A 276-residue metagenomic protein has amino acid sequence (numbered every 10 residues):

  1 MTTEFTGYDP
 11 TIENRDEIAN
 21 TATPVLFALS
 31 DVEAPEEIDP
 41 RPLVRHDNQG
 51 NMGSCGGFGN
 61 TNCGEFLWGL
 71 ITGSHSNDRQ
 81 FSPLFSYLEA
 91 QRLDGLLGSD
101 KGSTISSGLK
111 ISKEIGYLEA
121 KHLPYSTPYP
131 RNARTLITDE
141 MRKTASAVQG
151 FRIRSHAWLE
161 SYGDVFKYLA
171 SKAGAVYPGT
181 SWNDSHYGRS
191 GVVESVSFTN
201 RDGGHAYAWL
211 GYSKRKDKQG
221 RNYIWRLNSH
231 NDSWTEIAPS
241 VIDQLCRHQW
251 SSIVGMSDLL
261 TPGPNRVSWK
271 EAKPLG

Functional and structural regions predicted by a protein language model:
M1-I38: N-terminal zymogen propeptides
T2-Y8, T61-E65, R92-G276: Predominantly the structural core of cysteine protease catalytic domains
P24-D31, V44, G203, W234-E236: Low-complexity Ser/Thr/Gly/Asn-rich repetitive segments
V25-E33, T72-Q80, N132-T135: Short, functional N-terminal and low-complexity linear motifs
D31-E33, F58, Y187: Long, low-complexity N-terminal extensions
A34-E36, P40-R45, A145: Active-site-flanking structural segment that lines cofactor/substrate pockets
R41-L84, L93, D100-E114: Active-site-adjacent structural elements in enzyme catalytic domains
